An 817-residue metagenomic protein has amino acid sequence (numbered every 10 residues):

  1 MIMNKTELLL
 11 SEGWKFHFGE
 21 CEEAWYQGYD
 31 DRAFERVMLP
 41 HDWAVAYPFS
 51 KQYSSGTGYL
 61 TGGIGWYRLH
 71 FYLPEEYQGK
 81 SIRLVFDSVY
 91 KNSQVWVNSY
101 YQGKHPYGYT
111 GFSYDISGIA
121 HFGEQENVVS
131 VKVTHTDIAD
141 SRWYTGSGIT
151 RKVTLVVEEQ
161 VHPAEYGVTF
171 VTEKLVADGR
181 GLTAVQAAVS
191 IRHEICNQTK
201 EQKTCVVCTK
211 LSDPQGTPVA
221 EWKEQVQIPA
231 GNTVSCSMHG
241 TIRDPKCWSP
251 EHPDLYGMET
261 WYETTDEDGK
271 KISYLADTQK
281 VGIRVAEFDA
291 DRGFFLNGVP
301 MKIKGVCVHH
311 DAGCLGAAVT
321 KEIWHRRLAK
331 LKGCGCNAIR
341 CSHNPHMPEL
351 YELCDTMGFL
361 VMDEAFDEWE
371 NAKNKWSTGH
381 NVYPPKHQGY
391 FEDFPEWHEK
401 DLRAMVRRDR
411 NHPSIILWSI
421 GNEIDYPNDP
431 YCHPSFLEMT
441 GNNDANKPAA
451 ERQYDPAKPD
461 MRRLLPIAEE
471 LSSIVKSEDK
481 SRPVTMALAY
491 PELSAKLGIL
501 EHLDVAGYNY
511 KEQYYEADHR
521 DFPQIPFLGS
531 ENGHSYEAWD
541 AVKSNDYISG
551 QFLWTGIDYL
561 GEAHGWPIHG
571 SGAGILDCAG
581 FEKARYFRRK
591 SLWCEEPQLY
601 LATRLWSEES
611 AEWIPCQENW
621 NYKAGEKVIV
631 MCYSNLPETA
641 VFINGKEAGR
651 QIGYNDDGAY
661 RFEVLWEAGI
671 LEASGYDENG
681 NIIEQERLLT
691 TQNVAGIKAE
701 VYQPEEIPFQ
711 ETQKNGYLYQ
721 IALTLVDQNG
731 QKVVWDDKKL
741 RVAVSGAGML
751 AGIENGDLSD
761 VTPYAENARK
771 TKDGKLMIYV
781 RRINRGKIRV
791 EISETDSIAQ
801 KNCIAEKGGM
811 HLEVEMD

Functional and structural regions predicted by a protein language model:
T6-C21, D42-W43, G56-T57, G62-Y166 (+6 more regions): Accessory beta-strand-rich segments of carbohydrate-active enzymes
T6-G28, G62, V89, I138 (+5 more regions): Substrate-binding clefts and catalytic carboxylate motifs of secreted carbohydrate-active enzymes
Q27, K203-C208, P250-M258, K627 (+5 more regions): Short flexible loop/turn segments that cap and initiate beta-strands
W43-L73, Y77-F86, Y90-N98, G103-P106 (+9 more regions): Active-site-adjacent substrate/metal-binding segments within catalytic domains of carbohydrate-active enzymes
V97, A184-Q227, C236, V628-E647 (+3 more regions): Beta-strand-rich binding/interaction modules
I116-G118, M238-C247, R661-W666, Y764-N784: Short, hydrophobic beta-strand segments
H121-E124, R192-D289, A659, E667-A668: Extended acidic/polar, glycine-enriched regions that form or flank non-catalytic beta-rich accessory modules
A276-V281, G680-Q692, A799-D817: Edge beta-strands of extracellular beta-sandwich domains
